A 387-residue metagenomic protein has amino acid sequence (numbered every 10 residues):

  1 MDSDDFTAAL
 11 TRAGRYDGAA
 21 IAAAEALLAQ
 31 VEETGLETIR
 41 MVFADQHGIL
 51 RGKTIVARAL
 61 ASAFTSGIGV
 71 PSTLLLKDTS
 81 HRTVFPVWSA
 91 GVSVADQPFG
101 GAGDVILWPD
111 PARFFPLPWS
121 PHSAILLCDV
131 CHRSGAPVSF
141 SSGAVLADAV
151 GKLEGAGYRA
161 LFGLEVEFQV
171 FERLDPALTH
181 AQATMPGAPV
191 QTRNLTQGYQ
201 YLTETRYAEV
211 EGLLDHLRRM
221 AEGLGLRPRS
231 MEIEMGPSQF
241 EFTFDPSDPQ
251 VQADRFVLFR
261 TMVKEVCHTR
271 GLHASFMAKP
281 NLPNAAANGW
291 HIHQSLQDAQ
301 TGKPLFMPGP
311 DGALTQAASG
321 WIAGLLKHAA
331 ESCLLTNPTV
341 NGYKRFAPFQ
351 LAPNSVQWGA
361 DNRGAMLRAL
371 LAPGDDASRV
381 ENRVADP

Functional and structural regions predicted by a protein language model:
M1-P228, Q252: ATP/Mg2+-dependent ligation/transfer catalytic cores
D2-T34, V42-L50, V251, M262-L272 (+2 more regions): C-terminal accessory/tail domains of diverse enzymes
F115-H122, A160, M231-M235, Q357-G359 (+1 more regions): Short glycine/proline-enriched loop/turn "hinge" motifs that connect secondary-structure elements and lie
A124-H132, F240-P246, Q294, V380-N382: Short, hydrophobic beta-strand segments
K152-L161, R219-R227, Q252, F259-S275 (+2 more regions): Secondary-structure boundary elements
L161-Q169, G187-E204, L224-F244, H273-H293 (+1 more regions): Core alpha/beta catalytic barrel or barrel-like domain that forms the active/cofactor pocket in diverse metabolic
H180-Q191, W290-D298, V356-W358, R363-P373: Short beta-strand elements
N288-G312: Acidic/histidine-rich catalytic neighborhood
